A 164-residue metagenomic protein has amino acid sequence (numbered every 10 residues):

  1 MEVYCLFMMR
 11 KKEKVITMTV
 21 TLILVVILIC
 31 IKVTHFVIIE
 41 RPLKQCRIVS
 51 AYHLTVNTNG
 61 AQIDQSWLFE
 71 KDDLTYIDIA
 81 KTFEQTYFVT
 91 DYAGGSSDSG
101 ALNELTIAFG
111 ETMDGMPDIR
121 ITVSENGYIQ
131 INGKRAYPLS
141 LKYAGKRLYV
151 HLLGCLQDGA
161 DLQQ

Functional and structural regions predicted by a protein language model:
M1-E13: N-terminal Lys/Arg-rich, disordered targeting/topogenic segments
R10-Q164: Function-determining sites in protein domains
